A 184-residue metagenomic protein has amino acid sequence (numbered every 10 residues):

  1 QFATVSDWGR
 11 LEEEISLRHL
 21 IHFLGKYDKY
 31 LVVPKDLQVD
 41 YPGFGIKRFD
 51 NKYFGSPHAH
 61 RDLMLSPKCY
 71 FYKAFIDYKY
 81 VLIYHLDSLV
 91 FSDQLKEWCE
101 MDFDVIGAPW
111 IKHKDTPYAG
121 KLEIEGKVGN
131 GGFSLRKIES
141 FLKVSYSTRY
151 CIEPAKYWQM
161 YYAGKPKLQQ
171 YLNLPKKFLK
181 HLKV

Functional and structural regions predicted by a protein language model:
Q1-R18: N-proximal low-complexity "stem/linker" segments adjacent to membrane-targeting elements
F2-T4, L31, I83: Structural beta-sheet core signal
I15-Y27: Short, acidic, metal-binding catalytic loop of nucleotide-sugar glycosyltransferases
G25-P34, I106-A108: Short, hydrophobic beta-strand segments that form beta-sheet elements in well-ordered domains
V32-K79: Active-site-proximal specificity loops/subdomain of glycosyltransferases
Y78-V90: Short beta-strand-to-loop acidic/aromatic patch adjacent to the donor-nucleotide binding site
L89-L122: Conserved donor-nucleotide/metal-binding helix-loop-beta segment in metal-dependent transferases, i.e., the alpha-helix
V128-V184: Catalytic core and acceptor-binding pocket of nucleotide-sugar-dependent glycosyltransferases
